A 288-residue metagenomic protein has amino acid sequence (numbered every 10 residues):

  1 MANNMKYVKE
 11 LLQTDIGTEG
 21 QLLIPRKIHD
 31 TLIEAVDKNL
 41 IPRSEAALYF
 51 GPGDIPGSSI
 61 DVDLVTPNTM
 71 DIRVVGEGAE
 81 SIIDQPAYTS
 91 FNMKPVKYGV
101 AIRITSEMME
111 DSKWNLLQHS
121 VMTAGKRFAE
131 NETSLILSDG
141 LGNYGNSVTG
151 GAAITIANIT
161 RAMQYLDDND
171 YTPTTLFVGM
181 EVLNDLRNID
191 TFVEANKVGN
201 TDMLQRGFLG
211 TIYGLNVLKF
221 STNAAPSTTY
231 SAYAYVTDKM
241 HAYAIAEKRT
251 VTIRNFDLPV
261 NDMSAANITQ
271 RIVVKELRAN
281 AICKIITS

Functional and structural regions predicted by a protein language model:
A2-Q13, L23-R26, T89, I189-S288: Sequence/fold signature of self-assembling virion shell proteins
P25-Y98: Assembly/oligomerization interface modules of large self-assembling protein complexes
H29, T172-T174, M263: Short, surface-exposed beta-edge/turn micro-motifs
D71-R73, S112-K113, D185-N188, K275-L277: Short helix/loop capping segments that flank catalytic or ligand/cofactor-binding pockets
S90-N92, M163-D167, R254-N255: A generic local secondary-structure boundary/capping motif
R103-Y171, K284-S288: Alpha-helical scaffold segments that mediate packing/assembly in large oligomeric complexes
I104-S106, M180, Q270: Short, structured patches in soluble enzyme cores that scaffold and shape functional sites
L141-L209: Extended, solvent-exposed, turn-rich assembly/linker loops in the middle of proteins
